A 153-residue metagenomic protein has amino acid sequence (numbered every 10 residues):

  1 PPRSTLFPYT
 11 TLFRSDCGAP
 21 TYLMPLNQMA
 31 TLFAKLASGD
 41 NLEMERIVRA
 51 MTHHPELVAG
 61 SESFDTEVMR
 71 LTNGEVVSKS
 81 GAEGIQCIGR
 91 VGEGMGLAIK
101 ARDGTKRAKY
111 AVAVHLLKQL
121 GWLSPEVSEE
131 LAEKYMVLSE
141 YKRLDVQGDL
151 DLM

Functional and structural regions predicted by a protein language model:
P1-T11: Single conserved hydrophobic/aromatic residue that forms the stacking wall/gate of nucleotide- or nucleobase-binding
S4, P25, K109: Hydrophobic (often cysteine-bearing) scaffold residues that line and stabilize catalytic clefts of nucleotide/cofactor
F7, R14, T72: Sparse, context-dependent recognition of short Cys/His-centered cofactor- or disulfide-binding micro-motifs
F7-P8, P25, S124: General structural signal for secondary-structure boundaries
R14-P25, G39, E43: Short, contiguous, pocket-lining structural segments that sit at or immediately flank catalytic/ligand-binding sites
A34-M153: Structured C-terminal helix/loop/strand segments within mature extracytoplasmic catalytic/sensor domains
